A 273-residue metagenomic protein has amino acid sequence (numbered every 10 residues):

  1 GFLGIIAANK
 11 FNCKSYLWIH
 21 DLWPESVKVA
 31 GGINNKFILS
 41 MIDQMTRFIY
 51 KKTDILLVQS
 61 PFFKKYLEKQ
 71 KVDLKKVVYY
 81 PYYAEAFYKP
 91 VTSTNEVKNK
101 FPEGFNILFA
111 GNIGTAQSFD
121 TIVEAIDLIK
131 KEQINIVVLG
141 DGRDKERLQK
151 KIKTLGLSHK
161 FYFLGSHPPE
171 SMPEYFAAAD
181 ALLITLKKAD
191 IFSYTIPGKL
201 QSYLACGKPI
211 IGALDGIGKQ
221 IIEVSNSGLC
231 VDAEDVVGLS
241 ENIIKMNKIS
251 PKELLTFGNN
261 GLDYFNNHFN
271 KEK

Functional and structural regions predicted by a protein language model:
F11-Y16, E25-F48: Nucleotide-sugar donor phosphate/pyrophosphate-binding loop at the beta->alpha transition of glycosyltransferases
K36-V91, F161-L164: Donor nucleotide-sugar binding/catalytic pocket of nucleotide-sugar-dependent glycosyltransferases
F48-K51, R147, P168-A179, A205 (+1 more regions): Short acidic alpha-helix that forms the nucleotide-activated donor recognition element in Leloir-type transferases
D54, K160, F176-S193, K208: Acidic donor-binding loop of glycosyltransferase active sites
K98-Q117, I122-I126, V137: Conserved donor-binding/catalytic core segment of Leloir-type glycosyltransferases
G104, V137-L139, E146-E174: Nucleotide-activated donor-binding/catalytic signature segment of Leloir-type glycosyltransferases, i.e., the conserved
I217-K245: Change "using UDP/GDP/dTDP sugars" to "using nucleotide sugars
G238, P251-K273: A charged, aromatic-enriched C-terminal amphipathic alpha-helix characteristic of glycosyltransferases across folds
